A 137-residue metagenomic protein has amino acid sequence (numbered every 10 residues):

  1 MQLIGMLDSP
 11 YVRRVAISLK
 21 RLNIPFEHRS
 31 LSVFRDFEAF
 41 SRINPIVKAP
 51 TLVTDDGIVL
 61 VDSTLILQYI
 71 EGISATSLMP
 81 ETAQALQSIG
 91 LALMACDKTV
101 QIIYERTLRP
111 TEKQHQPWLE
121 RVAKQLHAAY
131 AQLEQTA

Functional and structural regions predicted by a protein language model:
M1-P117: GST-like domain detector, emphasizing the conserved glutathione-binding G-site in the N-terminal thioredoxin-like
W118-T136: Amphipathic alpha-helical packing segments from all-alpha helical-bundle domains
